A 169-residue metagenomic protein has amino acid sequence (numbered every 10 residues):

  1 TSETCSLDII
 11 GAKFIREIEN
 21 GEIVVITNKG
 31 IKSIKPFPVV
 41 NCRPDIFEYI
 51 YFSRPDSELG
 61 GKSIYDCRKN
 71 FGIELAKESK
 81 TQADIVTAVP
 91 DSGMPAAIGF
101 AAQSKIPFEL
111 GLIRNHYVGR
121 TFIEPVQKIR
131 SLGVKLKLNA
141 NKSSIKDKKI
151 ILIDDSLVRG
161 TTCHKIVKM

Functional and structural regions predicted by a protein language model:
T1-M169: PRPP-associated nucleotide enzymes
